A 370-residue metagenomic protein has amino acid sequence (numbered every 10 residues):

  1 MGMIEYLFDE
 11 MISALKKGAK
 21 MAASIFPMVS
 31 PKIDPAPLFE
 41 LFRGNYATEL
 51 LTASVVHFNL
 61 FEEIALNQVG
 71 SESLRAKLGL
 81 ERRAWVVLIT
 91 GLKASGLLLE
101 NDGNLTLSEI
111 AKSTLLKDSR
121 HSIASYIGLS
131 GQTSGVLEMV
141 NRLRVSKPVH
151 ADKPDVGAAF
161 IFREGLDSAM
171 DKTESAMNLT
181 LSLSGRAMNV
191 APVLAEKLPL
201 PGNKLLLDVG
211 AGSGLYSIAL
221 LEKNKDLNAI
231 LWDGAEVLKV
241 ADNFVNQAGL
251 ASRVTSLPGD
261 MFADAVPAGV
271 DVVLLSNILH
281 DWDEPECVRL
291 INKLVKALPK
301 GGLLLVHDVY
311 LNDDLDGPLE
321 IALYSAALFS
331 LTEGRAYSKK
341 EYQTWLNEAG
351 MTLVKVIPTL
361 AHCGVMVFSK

Functional and structural regions predicted by a protein language model:
G2-E100, L200, L205-K370: Alpha-helical subdomain
A22-Q68, K77, R83-K204: Conserved Class I S-adenosyl-L-methionine-dependent methyltransferase catalytic core
